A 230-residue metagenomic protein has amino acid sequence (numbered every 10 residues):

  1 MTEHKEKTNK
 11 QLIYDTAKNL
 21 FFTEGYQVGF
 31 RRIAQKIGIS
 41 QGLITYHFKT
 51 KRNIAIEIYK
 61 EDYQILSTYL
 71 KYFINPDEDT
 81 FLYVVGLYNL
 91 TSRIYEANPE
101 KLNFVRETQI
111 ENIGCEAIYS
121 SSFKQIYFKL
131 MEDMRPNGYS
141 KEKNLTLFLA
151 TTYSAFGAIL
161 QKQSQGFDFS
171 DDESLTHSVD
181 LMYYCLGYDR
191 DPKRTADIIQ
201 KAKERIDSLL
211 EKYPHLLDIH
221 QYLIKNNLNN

Functional and structural regions predicted by a protein language model:
M1-L12: Short, Lys/Arg-enriched anionic-surface-contact patches
M1-T2, N19, Q27-G29, I37 (+3 more regions): Short glycine/proline-centered loop/turn elements that form peptide/ligand docking sites
L12, L20-N53, E57: Helix-turn-helix
L12-N19, K36, N53-P76, G86 (+1 more regions): Alpha-helical structural segments
L70-I74, L102-V105, Q109, I159-F167: Secondary-structure edge/capping motif, primarily at the C-terminal ends of alpha-helices and the immediately following
L82-R106, G114-S122: Helical hydrophobic small-molecule/effector-binding pocket
I110-N137, E142-Q161, E173: Amphipathic alpha-helical packing segments from all-alpha helical-bundle domains
F128, E132, Q165-N230: C-terminal peripheral helix-coil segments that are non-catalytic and often amphipathic
